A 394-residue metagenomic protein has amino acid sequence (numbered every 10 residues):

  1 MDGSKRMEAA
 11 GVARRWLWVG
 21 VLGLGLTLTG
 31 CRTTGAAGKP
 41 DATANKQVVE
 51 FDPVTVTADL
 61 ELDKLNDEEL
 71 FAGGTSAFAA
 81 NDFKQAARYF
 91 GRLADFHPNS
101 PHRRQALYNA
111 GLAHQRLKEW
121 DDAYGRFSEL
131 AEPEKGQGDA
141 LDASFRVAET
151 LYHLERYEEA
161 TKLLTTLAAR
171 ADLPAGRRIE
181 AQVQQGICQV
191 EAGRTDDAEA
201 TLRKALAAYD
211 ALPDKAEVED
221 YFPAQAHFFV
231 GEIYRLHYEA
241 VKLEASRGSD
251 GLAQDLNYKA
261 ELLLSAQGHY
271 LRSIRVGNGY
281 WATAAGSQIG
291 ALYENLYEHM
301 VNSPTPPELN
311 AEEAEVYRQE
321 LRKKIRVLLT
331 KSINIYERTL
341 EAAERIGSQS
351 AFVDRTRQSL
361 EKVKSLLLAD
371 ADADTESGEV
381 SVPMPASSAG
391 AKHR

Functional and structural regions predicted by a protein language model:
D2-G20: Bacterial N-terminal signal peptides that target proteins for export
D2-R6, G30-R394: Acidic, polar-rich low-complexity tracts and alpha-helical solenoid repeat scaffolds
W18-T29: Bacterial N-terminal signal peptides
